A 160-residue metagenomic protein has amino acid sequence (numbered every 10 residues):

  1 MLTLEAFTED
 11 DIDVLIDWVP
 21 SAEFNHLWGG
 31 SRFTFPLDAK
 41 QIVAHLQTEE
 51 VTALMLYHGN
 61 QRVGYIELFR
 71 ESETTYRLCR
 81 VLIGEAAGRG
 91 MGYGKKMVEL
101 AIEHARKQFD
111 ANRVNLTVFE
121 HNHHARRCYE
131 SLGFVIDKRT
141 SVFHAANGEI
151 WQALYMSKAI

Functional and structural regions predicted by a protein language model:
M1-T3: Extreme N-terminal starter segment of soluble prokaryotic enzymes
A6-I12, I16-A87, V98-F109, A159-I160: Acetyl-CoA-dependent GNAT
F35, M91, K95, E149: Flexible, glycine- and charge-enriched loops at secondary-structure boundaries
Q41-A44, S141-A145: Short, P/G- and charge-enriched loop/turn segments at secondary-structure junctions
R62, I136-R139: Residue-level detector of beta-propeller blades
F69, N115-T117, D137: Solvent-exposed beta-strand sheet faces enriched in polar/charged residues
E85-E99, F119-R127, S131: Conserved glycine-rich acetyl-CoA-binding loop
N112-N115, F119-R126, S131-L132, V142-I160: C-terminal "cap" of GNAT-fold acetyltransferases
